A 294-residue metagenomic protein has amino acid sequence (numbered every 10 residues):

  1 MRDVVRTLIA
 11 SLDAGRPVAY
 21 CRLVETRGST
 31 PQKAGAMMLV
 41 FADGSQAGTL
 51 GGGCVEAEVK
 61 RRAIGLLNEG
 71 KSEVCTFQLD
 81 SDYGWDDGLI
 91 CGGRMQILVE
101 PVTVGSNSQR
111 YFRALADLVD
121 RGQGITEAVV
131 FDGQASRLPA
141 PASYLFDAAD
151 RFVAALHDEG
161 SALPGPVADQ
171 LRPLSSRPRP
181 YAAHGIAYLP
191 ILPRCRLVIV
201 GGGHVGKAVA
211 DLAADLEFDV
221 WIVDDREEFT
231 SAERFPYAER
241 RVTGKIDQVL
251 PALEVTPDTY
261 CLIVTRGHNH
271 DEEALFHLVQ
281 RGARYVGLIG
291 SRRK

Functional and structural regions predicted by a protein language model:
M1-D225, F229-V242, P251, T256-Y260: Segments forming oxygen-rich coordination pockets for charged ligands
T26, G133, R266-N269, S291-R292: Short glycine-rich anion-binding loops that position phosphate/pyrophosphate groups of nucleotides and phosphorylated
V55, V205, H270-D271, K294: Short phosphate-engaging motifs
T103, E227, H268-N269, R293: Conserved nucleotide-binding/hydrolysis micro-motifs of P-loop NTPases
L212, E273-L278: A short acidic, amphipathic alpha-helical/loop segment
V223, Y260, T265, F276-K294: ADP-ribose/adenylate-binding Rossmann-like module
G244-V249, N269: Conserved SAM/SAH-binding loop
A252, D271-L275, L288: Extended hydrophobic-aromatic, low-complexity segments
